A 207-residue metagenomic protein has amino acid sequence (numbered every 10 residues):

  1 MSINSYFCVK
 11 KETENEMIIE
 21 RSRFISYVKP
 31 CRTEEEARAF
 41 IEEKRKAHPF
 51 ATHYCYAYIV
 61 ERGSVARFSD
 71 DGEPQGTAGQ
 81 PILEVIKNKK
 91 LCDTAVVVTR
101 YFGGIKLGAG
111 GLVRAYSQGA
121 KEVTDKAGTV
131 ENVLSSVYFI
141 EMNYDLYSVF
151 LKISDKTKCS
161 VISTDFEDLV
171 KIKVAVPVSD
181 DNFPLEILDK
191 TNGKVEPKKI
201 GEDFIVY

Functional and structural regions predicted by a protein language model:
M1-T77, S163, E196-Y207: C-terminal regulatory domains involved in ligand/effector binding and gene-expression control
E14-E20, K126-E131, C159-F166: Short, flexible, solvent-exposed loop/turn segments with mixed acidic/basic and small polar residues
P81-K126: Active-site beta-strand/loop microenvironment that shapes enzyme catalytic pockets
G128-Y144, I172: Short glycine-/aliphatic-rich beta-strand segments at the starts of folded cytosolic domains
E141-C159, N182: Short amphipathic alpha-helix segments
L169: C-terminal binding/interaction regions
V174-V176, D180: Terminal, non-globular segments
